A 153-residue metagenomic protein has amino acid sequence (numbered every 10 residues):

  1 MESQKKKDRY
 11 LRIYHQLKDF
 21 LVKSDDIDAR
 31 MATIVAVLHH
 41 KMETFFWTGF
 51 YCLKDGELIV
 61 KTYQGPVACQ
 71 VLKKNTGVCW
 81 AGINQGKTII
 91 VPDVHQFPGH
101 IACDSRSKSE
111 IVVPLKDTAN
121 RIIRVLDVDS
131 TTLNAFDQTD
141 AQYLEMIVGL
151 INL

Functional and structural regions predicted by a protein language model:
M1-Y63, V67, M146, L150: Intrinsically disordered, low-complexity terminal regulatory regions
E2, K18, R124, S130-L153: Juxtadomain coupling helices with adjacent low-complexity linkers
F45, L53, E57-S105: Regulatory sensory and allosteric helical modules in signal-transduction proteins and certain transcription factors
W47, V112, V125: Short hydrophobic/aromatic beta-strand element in the GNAT-like acyltransferase core that lines or flanks the acyl-donor
D55, T118, T131-L133: Short coil/turn motifs at secondary-structure junctions
S109-D117: A short, aliphatic-rich beta-strand micro-motif
K116-I123, V128: A glycine-centered beta-loop-beta connector
